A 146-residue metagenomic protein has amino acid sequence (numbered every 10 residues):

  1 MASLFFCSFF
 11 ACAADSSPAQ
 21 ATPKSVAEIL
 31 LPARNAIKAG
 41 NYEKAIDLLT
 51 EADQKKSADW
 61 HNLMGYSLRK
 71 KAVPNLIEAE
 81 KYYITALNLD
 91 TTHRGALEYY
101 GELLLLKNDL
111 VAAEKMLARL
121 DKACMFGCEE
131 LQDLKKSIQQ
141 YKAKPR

Functional and structural regions predicted by a protein language model:
S16-V26, E114-R146: Terminal, low-structured helical/coil segments at or just beyond the last alpha-helical repeat
K24-A52: Alpha-helical segment of the N-proximal tetratricopeptide repeat
R34, Y66-L68, E102: Residue-level recognition of tetratricopeptide repeat
K38-A39, K70-A72, L106, A123 (+1 more regions): Register position in tetratricopeptide repeats
A39-K44, A72-T85, K107-M116: Structural signature of tandem alpha-helical TPR/SEL1-like repeats, specifically the intra-repeat loop/turn
K55, L89, K122-F126: Structural marker of alpha-solenoid helical repeat scaffolds
W60-N62, A96, E130: TPR alpha-solenoid repeat register
L63-M64, Y99, D133-S137: Canonical tetratricopeptide repeat
